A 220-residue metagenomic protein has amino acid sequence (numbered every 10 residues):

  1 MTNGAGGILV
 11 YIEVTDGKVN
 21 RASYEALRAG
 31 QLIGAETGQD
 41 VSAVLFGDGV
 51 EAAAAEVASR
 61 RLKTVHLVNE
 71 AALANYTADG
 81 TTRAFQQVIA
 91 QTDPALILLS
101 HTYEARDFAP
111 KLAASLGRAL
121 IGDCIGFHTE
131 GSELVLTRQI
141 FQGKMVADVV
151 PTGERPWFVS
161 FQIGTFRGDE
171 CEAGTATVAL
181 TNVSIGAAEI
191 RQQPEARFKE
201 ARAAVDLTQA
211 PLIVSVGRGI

Functional and structural regions predicted by a protein language model:
M1-I220: N-terminal glycine-rich FAD/FM-binding segment characteristic of electron-transfer flavoproteins
